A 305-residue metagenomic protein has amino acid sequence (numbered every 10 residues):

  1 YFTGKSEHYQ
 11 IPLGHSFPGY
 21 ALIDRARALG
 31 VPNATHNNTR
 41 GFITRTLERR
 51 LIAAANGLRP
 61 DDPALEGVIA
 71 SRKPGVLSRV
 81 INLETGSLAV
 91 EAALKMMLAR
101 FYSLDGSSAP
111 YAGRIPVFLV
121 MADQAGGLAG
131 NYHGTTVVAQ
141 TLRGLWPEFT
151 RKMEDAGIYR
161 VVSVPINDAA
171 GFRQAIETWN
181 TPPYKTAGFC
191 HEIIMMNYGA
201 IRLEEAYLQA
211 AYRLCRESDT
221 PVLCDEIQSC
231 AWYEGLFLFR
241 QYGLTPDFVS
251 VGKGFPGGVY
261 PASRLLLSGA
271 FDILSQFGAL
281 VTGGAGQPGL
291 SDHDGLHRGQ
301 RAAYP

Functional and structural regions predicted by a protein language model:
Y1-E66: N-terminal entrance/gating region of PLP-dependent enzymes' catalytic architecture
F2-T3, F189-I194: Short beta-strands and strand-loop turn motifs
P12-L13, Y20-A21, R50-H191, E205-Q209 (+1 more regions): PLP-dependent aspartate aminotransferase-fold enzymes
T35-G41, R79-V90, Q228, V251-P256 (+2 more regions): Active-site nucleophile and cofactor-binding loops and adjacent substrate-binding regions of central metabolic enzymes
E91-K95, A129-V137, A200-I201, W232-F237 (+1 more regions): Short acidic, glycine/serine/threonine-rich loops at helix termini
E192-E205, T220-Y242, G254: Conserved PLP phosphate-binding loop immediately N-terminal to the Schiff-base lysine helix in PLP-dependent enzymes
L208-R216: Surface-exposed amphipathic alpha-helices with a cationic face
L244-P305: Active-site C-terminal subdomain of aminotransferase-like
